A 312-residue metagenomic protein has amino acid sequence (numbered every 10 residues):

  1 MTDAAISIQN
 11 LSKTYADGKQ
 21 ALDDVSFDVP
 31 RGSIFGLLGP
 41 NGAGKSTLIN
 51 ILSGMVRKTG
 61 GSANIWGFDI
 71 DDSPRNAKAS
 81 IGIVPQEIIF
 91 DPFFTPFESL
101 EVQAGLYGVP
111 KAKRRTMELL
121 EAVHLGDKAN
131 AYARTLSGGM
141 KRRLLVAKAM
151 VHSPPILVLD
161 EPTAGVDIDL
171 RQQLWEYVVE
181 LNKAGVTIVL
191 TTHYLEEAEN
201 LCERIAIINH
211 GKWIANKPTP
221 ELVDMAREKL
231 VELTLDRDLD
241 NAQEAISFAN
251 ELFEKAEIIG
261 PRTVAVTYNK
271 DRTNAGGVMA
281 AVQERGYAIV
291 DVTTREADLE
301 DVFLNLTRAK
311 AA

Functional and structural regions predicted by a protein language model:
G61-D69, N76-A77: Conserved ABC transporter NBD signature motif
E101, G105-K128: Conserved ABC ATPase "signature" region
Y132-L136: Conserved ABC ATPase signature
S153: Conserved catalytic motifs of ABC-family nucleotide-binding domains
L157-D160: Catalytic Walker B motif of ABC-type/P-loop ATPase nucleotide-binding domains
W175-N269: ABC transporter nucleotide-binding domain
